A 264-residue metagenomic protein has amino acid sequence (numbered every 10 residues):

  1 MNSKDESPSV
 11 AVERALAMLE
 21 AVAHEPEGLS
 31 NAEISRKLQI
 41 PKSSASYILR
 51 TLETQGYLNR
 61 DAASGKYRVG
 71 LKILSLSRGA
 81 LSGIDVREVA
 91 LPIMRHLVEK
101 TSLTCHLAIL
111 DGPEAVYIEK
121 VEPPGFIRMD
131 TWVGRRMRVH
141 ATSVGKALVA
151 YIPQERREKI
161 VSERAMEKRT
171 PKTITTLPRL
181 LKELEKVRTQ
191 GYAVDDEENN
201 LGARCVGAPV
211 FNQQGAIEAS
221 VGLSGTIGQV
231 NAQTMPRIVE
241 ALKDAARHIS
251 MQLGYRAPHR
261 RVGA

Functional and structural regions predicted by a protein language model:
M1-E88, S250-Y255: N-terminal helix-turn-helix
A23, G145, V149, P153 (+3 more regions): Short amphipathic alpha-helical signal-transduction/dimerization elements
A62, L110, F211-Q213: Short, acidic, Ser/Thr-enriched surface-loop or helix-capping motifs
R78-F126, Y151-Q154, L180-E183: All-alpha effector-binding/dimerization core of bacterial HTH-type transcriptional repressors
F126-N199: Short, solvent-exposed recognition segments
R156-K159, R164-A165, A246-A264: Cysteine/selenocysteine-centered motifs that mediate thiol-based redox chemistry or coordinate metal-sulfur cofactors
T176-A245, G263-A264: Extended hydrophobic
